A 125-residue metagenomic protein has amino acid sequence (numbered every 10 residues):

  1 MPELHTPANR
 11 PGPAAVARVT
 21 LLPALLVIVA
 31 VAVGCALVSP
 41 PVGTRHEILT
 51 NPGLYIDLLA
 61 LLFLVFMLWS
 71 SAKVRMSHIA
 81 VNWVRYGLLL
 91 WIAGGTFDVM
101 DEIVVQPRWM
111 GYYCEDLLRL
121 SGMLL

Functional and structural regions predicted by a protein language model:
P2-L125: Juxtamembrane segments at transmembrane-helix boundaries in multi-pass signal-transduction membrane proteins
